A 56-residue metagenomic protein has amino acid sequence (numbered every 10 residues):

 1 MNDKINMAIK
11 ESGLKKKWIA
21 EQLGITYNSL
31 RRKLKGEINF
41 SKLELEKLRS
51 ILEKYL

Functional and structural regions predicted by a protein language model:
D3-Q22: Short basic helix-loop element that most often maps to the first helix and adjoining turn of HTH DNA-binding modules
K16, Y27, L45: Helix-turn-helix DNA-binding elements, focusing on the entry/boundary residues of the two helices that contact DNA
Q22-L23, I51: Generic non-transmembrane alpha-helical segments
T26-N39: Recognition helix of helix-turn-helix/homeodomain-like DNA-binding domains that insert into the DNA major groove
L43-L56: DNA major-groove recognition helix of helix-turn-helix/homeodomain DNA-binding modules
